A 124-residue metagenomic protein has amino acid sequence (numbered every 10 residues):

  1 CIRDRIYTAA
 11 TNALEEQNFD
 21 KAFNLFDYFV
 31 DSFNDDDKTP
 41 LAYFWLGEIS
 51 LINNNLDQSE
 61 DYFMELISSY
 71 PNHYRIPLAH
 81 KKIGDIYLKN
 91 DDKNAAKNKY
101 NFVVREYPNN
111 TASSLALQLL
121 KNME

Functional and structural regions predicted by a protein language model:
C1-I2: Short, small-residue-biased leader/transition segments that mark boundaries at the very start of proteins
S32-K38, S68-R75, V104-S114: Short solvent-exposed coil/turn linkers within tandem alpha-helical repeat scaffolds
